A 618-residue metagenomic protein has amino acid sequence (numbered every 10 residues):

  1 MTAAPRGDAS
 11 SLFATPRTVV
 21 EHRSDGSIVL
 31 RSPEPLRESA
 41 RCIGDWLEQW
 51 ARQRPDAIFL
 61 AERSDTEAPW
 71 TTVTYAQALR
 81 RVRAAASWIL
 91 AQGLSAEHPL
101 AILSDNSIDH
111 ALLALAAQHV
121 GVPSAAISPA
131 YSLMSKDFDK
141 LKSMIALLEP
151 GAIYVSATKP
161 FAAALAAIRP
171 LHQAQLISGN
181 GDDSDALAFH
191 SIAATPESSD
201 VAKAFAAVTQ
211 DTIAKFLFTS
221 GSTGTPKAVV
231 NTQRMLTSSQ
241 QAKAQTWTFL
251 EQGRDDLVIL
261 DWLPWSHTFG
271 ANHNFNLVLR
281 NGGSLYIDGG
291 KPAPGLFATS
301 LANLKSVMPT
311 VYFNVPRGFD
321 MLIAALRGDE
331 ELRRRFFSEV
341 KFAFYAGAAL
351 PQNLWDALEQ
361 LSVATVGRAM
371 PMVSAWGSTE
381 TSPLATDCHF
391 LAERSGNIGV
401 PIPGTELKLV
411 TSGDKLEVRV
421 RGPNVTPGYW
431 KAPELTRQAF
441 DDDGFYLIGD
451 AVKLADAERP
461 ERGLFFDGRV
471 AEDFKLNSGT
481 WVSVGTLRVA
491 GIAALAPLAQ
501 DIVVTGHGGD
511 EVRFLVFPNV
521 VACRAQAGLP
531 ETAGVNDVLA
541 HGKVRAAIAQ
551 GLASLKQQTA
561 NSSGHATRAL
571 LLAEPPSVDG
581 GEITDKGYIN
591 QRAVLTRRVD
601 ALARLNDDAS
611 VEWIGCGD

Functional and structural regions predicted by a protein language model:
T2-S11, H119-I192: Structural core segment of the AMP-binding/adenylate-forming
P55-I58, L176-S178, S184-D185, S191-F218 (+2 more regions): Conserved pre-ATP/AMP-binding loop-to-beta segment of ANL
L60-L115, S132-K142, H190-E197, R234: Conserved AMP-binding/adenylate-forming core of the ANL superfamily
T71-A76, F205-A206, A214-Q241: Conserved AMP-binding A3 loop
L79-A85, T195-V201, Q210, V229-E251: Conserved structural elements of the adenylate-forming
T237-V258, W265-R334: Conserved AMP-binding/adenylation subdomain of ANL enzymes
N281-G283, L301, T310-F313, I323-S395 (+2 more regions): Gly/Ser/Thr-rich phosphate-binding loop
L416-L476, I614-C616: Conserved ATP-binding/catalytic segment of the ANL
